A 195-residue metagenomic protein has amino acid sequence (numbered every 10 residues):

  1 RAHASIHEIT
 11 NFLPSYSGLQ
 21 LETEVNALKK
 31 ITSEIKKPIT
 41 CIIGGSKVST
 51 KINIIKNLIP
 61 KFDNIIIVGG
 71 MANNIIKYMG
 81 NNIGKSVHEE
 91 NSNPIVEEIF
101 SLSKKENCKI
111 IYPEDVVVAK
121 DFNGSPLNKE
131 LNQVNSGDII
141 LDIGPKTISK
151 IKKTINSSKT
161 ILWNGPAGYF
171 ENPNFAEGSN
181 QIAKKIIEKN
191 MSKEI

Functional and structural regions predicted by a protein language model:
R1-I195: Active-site loop-to-helix "anion-binding N-cap" substructures in soluble metabolic enzymes
